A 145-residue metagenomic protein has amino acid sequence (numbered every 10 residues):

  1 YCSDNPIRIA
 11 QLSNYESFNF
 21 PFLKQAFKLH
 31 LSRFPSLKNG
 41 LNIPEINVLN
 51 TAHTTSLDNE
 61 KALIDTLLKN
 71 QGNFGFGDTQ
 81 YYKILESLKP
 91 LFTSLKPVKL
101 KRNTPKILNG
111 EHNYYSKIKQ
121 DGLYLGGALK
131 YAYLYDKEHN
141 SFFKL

Functional and structural regions predicted by a protein language model:
Y1-T54: A conserved mid-domain beta-alpha-beta active-site/ligand-binding segment of alpha/beta enzyme cores
N5, F34, T55, N59 (+2 more regions): Short secondary-structure junctions and interdomain/linker hinges
K38-N42, T54-D58, G72-Y82: Short, well-ordered coil↔helix boundary/capping segments
N42-I46, N59, G77, V98-N103: Secondary-structure junction/capping motif
E45-L49, I64, Y82: Hydrophobic residues on short alpha-helical segments
L57-L68: Short acidic, hydrophobic short linear motifs in intrinsically disordered regions
K69-P97: Charge-enriched amphipathic alpha-helical scaffolds
P90-L145: C-terminal engagement modules used by replication, chromatin/transcription, nuclear envelope/ESCRT, and ubiquitin
